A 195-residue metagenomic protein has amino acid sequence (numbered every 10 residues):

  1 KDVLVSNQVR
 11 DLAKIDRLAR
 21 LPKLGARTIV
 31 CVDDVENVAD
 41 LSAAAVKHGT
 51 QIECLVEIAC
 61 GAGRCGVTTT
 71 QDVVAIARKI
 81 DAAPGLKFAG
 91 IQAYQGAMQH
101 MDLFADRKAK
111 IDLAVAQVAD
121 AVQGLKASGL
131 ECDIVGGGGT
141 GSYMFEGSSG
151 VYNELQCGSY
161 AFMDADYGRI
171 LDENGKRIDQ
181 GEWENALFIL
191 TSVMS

Functional and structural regions predicted by a protein language model:
K1-P22: N-terminal active-site wall of soluble small-molecule enzyme domains
D2-V3, G25-I29, D133: Short active-site oxyanion
S6-D11, E36, Q92-Y94: Short glycine-enriched loops at secondary-structure junctions
A13-L18, D40, D164-R169: Short, charged, surface-exposed secondary-structure boundary motifs
L18-G25, L41-Q51, A77-K87: Acidic (Asp/Glu)-rich catalytic clusters
E53, A59-R177: Active-site loop/helix belt of alpha/beta enzymes
W183-L190: Short coil-to-beta-strand transition motifs
